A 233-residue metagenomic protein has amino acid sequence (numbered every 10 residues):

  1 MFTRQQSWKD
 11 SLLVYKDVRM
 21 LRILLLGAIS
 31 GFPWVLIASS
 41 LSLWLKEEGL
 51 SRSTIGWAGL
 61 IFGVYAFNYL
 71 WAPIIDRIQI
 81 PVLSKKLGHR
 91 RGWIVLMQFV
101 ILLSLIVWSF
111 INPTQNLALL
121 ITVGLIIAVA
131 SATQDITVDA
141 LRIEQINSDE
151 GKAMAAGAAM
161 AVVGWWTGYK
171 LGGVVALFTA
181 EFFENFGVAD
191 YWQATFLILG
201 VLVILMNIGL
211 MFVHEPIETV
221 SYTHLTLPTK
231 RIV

Functional and structural regions predicted by a protein language model:
M1-Q5: Short, intrinsically disordered terminal tails adjacent to the first/last structured region
S7, S11, K16-H214, R231: Membrane-embedded alpha-helical bundles of multi-pass transporters/translocases, especially carrier/permease families
I217-Y222: Short, Lys/Arg-enriched, Gly/Pro-containing loop segments at transmembrane-helix junctions of multi-pass membrane
T223-T229: Conserved small/polar residues in nucleotide/adenosyl-binding loops
